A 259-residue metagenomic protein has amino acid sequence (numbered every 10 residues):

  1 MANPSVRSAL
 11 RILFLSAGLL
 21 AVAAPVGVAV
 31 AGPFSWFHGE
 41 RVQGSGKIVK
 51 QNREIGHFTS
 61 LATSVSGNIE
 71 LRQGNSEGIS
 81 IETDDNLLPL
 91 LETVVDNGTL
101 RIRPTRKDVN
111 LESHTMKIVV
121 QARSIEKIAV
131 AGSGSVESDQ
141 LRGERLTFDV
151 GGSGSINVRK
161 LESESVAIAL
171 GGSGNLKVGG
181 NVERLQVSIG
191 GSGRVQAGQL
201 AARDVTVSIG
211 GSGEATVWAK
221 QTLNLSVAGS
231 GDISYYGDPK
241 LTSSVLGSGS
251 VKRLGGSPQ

Functional and structural regions predicted by a protein language model:
A2-Q259: Intrinsically disordered, low-complexity terminal regions
